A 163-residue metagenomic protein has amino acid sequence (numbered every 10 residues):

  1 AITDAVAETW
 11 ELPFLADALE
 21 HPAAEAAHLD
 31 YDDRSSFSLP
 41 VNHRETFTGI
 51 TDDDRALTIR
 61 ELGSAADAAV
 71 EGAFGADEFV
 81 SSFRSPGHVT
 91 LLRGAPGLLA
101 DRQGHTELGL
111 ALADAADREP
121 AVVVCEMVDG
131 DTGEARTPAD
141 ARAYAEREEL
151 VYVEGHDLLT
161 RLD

Functional and structural regions predicted by a protein language model:
A1-D163: Catalytic domains of riboflavin
